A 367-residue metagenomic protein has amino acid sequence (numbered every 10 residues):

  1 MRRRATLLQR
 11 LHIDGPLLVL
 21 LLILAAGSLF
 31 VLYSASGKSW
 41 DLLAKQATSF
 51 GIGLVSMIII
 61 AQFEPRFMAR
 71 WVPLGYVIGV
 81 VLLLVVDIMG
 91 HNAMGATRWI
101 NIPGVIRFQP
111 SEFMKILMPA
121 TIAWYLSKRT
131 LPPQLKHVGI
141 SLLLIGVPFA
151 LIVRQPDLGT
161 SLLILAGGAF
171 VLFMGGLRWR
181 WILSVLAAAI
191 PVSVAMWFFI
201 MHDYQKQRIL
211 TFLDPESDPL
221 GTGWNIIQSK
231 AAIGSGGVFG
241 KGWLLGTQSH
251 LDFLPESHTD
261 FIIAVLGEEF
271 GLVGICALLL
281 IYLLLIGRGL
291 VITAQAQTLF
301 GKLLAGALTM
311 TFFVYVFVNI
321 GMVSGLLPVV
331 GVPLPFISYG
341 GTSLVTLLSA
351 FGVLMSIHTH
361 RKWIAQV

Functional and structural regions predicted by a protein language model:
M1-R4, V318-V367: A juxtamembrane structural motif centered on a specific transmembrane helix
R4-L21: N-terminal membrane topogenic signal
L17-A26, F30-N225, A264-S324, S349-V353 (+1 more regions): Hydrophobic alpha-helical transmembrane segments of multi-pass inner membrane proteins, especially in bacterial systems
G104-M114, R154-P156, G237-G242, V332-T346: Glycine/serine-rich anion-binding loops at beta->alpha junctions that coordinate negatively charged ligand groups
D157-L162, K241-G246, S257-T259, C276 (+3 more regions): Transmembrane helix boundary and interhelical junction motifs in multipass membrane proteins
G237-V273, A296, F300: Long extracytoplasmic/lumenal interhelical loops at the membrane interface of multi-pass membrane proteins
